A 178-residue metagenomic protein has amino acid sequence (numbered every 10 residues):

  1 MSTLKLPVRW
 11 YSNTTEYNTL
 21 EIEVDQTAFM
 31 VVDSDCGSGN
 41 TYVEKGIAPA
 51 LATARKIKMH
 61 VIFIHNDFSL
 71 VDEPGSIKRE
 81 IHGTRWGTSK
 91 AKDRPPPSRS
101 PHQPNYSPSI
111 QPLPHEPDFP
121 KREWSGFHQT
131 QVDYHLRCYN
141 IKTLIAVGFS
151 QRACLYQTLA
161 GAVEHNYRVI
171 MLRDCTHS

Functional and structural regions predicted by a protein language model:
M1-L20: Short coil-to-helix leader/linker segments, especially the first N-terminal amphipathic alpha-helix with its helix
T19-E21, T41-K142: Active-site alpha/beta core segments
V24-T27: A short, charged/proline- and glycine-enriched loop that marks the coil->beta-strand transition at the N-terminal
F29-D33: Short hydrophobic beta-strand that contains or immediately precedes a catalytic carboxylate
S34-G39: Short acidic, Gly/Ser-rich segments with clustered Asp/Glu that frequently serve as metal-coordination loops in enzyme
I57, H165-Y167: Helix C-cap/helix->beta junction micro-motif
D133-E164: Catalytic cysteine-centered active loop of the rhodanese-like fold, especially the PTP/DSP P-loop
I145-S150, Y167-S178: A short glycine-rich beta-strand->turn/loop micro-motif centered on a GG-aromatic cluster
